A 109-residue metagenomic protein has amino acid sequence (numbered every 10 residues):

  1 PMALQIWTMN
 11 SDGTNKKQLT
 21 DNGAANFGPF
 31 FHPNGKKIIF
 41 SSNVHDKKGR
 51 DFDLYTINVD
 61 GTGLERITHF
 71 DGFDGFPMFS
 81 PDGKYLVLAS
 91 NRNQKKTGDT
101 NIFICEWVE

Functional and structural regions predicted by a protein language model:
P1-E109: Sequence signature of WD/YWTD-type beta-propeller architectures
